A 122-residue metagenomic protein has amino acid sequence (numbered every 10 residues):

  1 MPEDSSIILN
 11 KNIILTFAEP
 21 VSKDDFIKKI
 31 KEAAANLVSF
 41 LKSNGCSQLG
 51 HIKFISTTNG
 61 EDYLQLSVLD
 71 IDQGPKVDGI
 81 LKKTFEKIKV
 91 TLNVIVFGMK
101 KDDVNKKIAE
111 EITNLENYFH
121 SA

Functional and structural regions predicted by a protein language model:
M1-A122: P-loop NTP-binding site
